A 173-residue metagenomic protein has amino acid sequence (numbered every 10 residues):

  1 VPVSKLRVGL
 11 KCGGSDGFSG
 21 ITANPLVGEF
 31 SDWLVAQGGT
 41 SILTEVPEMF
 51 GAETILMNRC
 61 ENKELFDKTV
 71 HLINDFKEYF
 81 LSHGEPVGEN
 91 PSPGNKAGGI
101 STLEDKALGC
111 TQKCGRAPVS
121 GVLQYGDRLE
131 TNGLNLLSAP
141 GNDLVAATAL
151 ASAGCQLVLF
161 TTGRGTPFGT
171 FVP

Functional and structural regions predicted by a protein language model:
V1: Active-site cavity-forming subdomains of large catalytic enzyme subunits
K5, L10, D16-P173: Anaerobic metallocofactor- and corrinoid-dependent redox/one-carbon enzyme cores, especially those from methanogenesis
